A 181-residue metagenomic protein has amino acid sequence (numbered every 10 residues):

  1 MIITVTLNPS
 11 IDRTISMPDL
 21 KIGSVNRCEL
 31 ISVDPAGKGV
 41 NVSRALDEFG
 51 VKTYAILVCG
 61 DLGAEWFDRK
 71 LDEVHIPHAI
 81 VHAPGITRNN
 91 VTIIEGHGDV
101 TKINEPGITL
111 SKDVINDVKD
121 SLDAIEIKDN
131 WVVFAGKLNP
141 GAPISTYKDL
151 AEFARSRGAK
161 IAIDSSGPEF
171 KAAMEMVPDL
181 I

Functional and structural regions predicted by a protein language model:
M1-I56, E65-W66: Glycine-rich phosphate/adenosyl-contacting loop at the front of the ribokinase-like
I3, Y54, A79, V133 (+1 more regions): Structural detector of well-ordered beta-strand residues that form the stable sheet scaffold of enzyme domains
V5-P9, V58-D61, A83, G96 (+2 more regions): Cofactor-binding loop segments of dinucleotide-utilizing enzymes, especially the Rossmann-like FAD- and NAD(P)+-binding
S24, E48-N130: Conserved N-terminal subdomain of the carbohydrate kinase-like
L30-G37, I86, T109-D113, S145 (+1 more regions): Residues at secondary-structure transition points
R44, N116-D123, K148, K171 (+1 more regions): Amphipathic, non-transmembrane alpha-helical secondary structure
A45, K70, D149, F153: Rossmann-fold NAD(P)-dependent oxidoreductase module
W131-I181: Conserved beta-alpha-beta core of the PfkB/ribokinase-like small-molecule kinase fold
